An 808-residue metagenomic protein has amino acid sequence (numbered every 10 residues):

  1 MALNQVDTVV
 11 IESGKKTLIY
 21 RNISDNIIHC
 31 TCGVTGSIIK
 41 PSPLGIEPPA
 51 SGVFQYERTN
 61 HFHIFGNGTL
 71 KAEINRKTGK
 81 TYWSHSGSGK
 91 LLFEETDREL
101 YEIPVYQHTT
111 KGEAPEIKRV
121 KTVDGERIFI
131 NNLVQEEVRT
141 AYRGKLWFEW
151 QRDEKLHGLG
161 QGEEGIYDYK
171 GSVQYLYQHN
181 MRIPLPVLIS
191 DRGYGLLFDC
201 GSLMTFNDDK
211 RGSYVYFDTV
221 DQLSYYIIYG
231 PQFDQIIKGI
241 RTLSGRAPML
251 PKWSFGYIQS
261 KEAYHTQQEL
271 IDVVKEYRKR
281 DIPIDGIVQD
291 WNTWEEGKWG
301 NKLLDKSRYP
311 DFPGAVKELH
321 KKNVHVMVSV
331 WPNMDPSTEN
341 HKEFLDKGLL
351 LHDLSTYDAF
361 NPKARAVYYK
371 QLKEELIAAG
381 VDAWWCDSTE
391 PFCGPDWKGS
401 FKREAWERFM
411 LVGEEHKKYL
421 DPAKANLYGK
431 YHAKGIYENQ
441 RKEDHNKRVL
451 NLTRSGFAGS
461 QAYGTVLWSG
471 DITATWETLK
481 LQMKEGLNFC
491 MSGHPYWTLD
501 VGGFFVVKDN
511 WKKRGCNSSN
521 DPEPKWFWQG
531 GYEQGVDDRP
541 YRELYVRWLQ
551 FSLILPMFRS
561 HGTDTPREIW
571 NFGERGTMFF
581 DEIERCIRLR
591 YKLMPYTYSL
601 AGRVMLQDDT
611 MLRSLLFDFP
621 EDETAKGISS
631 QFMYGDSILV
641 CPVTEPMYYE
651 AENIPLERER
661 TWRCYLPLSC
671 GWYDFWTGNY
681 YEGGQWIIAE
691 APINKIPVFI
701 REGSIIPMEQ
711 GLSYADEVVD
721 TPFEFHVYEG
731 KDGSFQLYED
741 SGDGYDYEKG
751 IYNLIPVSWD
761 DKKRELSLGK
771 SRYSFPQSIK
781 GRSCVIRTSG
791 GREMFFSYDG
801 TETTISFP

Functional and structural regions predicted by a protein language model:
M1-V6, I19-F65, E102-I103: A low-complexity, Ser/Thr/Gly/Pro-enriched, surface-exposed linker/loop concept that marks segments flanking
L18-N22, T69-R76, L196, F699 (+1 more regions): Broad, structure-driven detector of short, well-ordered beta-strand segments within folded domains
Y20, C30, I64-F65, T69 (+2 more regions): Short, well-ordered beta-strand segments enriched in hydrophobic/aromatic residues
R21-N26, I39-P48, E73-G87, F775-R792: Extended Gly/Ser/Thr-rich low-complexity repeat segments, especially those forming or decorating extracellular
T31, I39-P41, I654-T677, S778-G791: Beta-strand-rich binding/interaction modules
K40-F54, K347-L350, D674-I693, R792-P808: Solvent-exposed beta-strand/loop surfaces of large extracellular or lumenal domains
G89, F93-K111, I117-N694: Catalytic-domain carbohydrate-binding cleft regions of carbohydrate-active enzymes
I700-D799: Accessory, solvent-exposed terminal regions and/or long lumenal/extracellular loops of proteins
